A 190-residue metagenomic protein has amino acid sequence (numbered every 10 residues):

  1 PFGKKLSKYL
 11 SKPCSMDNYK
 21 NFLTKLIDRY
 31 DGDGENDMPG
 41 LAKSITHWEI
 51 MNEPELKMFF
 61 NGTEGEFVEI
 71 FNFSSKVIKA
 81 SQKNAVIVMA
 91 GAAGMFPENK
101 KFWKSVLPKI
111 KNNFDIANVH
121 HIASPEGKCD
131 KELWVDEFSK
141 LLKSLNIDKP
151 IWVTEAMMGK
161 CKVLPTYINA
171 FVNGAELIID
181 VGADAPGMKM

Functional and structural regions predicted by a protein language model:
F2-S144, K160-I168: Active-site cleft segment of glycoside hydrolase catalytic domains centered on the general acid/base Glu
I50, I151-W152: Residue-level marker for buried hydrophobic side chains located in beta-strands that build the well-ordered beta-sheet
V86, D115-I116, P150-I151, E176-I178: Beta-sheet entry/capping signal
I147: Histidine-acidic metal/acid-base catalytic patches
V153-M190: Aromatic/acidic polysaccharide-binding cleft in carbohydrate-active enzymes
